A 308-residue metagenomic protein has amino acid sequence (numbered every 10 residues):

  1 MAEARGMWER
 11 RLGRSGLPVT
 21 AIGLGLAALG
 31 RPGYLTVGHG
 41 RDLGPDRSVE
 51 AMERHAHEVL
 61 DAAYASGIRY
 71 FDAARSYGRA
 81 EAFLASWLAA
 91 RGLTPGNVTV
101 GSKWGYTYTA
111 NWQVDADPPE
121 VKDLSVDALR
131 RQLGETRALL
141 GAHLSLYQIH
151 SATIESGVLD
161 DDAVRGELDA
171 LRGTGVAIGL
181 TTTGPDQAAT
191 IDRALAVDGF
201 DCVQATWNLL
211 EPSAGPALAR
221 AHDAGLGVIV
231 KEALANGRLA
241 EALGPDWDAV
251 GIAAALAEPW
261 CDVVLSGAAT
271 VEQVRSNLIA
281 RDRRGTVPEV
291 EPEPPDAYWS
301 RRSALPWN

Functional and structural regions predicted by a protein language model:
M1-T99: N-terminal binding-site loop/beta-alpha segment at the start of enzyme catalytic domains that lines or forms
G6, G134, S151-N308: Beta/alpha (TIM)-barrel catalytic core signal, keyed to glycine-rich beta->alpha loops juxtaposed to Asp/Glu that bind
L12, I22-L24, A63, F71 (+10 more regions): Conserved, mostly hydrophobic/aromatic
L17-I22, G67-Y70, L93-V98, G141-S145 (+4 more regions): Short, well-ordered coil/turn segments that N-cap beta-strands
A28-G30, Y77, Y106-A110, H150-T153 (+2 more regions): Feature marks short, surface-exposed loop/turn motifs that line or immediately flank catalytic pockets and channel
V37-H39, T109-D123: Surface-exposed, active-site-proximal loop segments in enzymatic domains
R47-A63, K122-L140, G184-L195, D246-A254: Short, acidic/polar
G96-A110: A short, structured active-site edge motif that brings together acidic residues
